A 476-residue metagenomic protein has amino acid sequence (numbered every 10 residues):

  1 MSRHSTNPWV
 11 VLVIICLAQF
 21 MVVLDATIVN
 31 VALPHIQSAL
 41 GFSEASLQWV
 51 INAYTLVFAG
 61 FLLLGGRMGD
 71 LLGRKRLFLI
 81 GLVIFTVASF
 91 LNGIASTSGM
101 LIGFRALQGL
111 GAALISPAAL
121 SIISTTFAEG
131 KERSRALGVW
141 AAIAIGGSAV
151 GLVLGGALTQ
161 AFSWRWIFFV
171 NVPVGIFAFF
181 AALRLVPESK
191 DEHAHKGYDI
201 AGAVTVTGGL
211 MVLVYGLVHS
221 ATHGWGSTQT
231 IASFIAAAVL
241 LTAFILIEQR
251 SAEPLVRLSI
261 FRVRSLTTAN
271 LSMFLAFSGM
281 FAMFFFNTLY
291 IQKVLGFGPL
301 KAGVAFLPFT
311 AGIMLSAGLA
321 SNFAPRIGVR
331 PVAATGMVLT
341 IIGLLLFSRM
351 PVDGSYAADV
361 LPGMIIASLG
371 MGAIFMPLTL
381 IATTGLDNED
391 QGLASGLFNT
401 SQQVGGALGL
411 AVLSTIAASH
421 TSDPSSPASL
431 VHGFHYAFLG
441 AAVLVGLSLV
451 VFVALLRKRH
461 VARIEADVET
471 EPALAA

Functional and structural regions predicted by a protein language model:
M1-N7, K190-H195, L455-A476: Intrinsic disorder in cytosolic terminal tails and internal cytosolic loops of multi-pass membrane transporters
M1-R184, L315-A320, I327, P331-I341 (+5 more regions): Transmembrane-helix bundle of Major Facilitator Superfamily
W9-L24, V29-V31, E44, A203 (+5 more regions): 12-transmembrane solute porter fold
S98-G99, S163-R165, S189-H195, S220-G226 (+1 more regions): Membrane-interface helix caps and helix-loop-helix hairpins in membrane proteins
L110, S116, A181-A182, E188-K196 (+6 more regions): Glycine-rich, flexible loop/turn motifs
L120, V172-D191, T207-H219, A236-S251 (+1 more regions): C-terminal membrane-cytosol helix-exit motif in multi-pass small-molecule transporters
D199: Short, positively charged
